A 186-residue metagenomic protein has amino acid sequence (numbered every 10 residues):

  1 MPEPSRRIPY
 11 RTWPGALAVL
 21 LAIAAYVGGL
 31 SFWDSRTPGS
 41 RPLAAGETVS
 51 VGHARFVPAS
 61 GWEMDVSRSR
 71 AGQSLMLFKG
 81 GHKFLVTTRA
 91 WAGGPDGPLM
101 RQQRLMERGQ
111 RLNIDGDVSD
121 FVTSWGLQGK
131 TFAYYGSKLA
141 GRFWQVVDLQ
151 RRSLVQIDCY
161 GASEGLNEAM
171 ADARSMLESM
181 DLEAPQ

Functional and structural regions predicted by a protein language model:
M1-H82, Y160-Q186: N-terminal targeting sequences that direct proteins away from the cytosol to non-cytosolic compartments
A54, G80-L85, L139, R151-S153: Short acidic/polar mixed-charge low-complexity motifs
G61-M64, R70-A71, R89-G94, V146-R151: A short, sequence-level motif marking secondary-structure junctions
Q73, F84, Q128, S153-L154: Hydrophobic residues embedded in beta-strands of well-ordered beta-sheets
S74-R101, F143-W144: A short acidic-to-branched-hydrophobic micro-motif
V86-T87, R152-A162: Short, well-ordered beta-strand elements
G97-Q102, E168-D172: Short amphipathic alpha-helical segments
E107-R152: Signature of long, low-cysteine stretches enriched in small and polar/charged residues
